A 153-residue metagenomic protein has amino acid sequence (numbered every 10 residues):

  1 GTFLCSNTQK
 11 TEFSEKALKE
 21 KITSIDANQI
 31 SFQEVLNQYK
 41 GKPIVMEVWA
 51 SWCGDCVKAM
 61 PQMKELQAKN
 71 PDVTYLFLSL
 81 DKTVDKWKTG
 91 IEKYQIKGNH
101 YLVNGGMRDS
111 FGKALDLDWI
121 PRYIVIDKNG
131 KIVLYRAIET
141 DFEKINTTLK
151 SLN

Functional and structural regions predicted by a protein language model:
G1-K21: N-terminal targeting signals for export/organelle localization
I22-I44, P61: A short beta-strand-turn-helix
K40, V48-E65: Conserved redox-active cysteine motifs that mediate thiol-disulfide chemistry, especially di-cysteine Cys-X(1-2)-Cys
K42, D72, K97-G98: A generic structural signal for alpha->beta connector loops
V45-M46, Y75: Hydrophobic beta-strand anchors of alpha/beta hydrolase catalytic cores
K58, I96, V103-K150: Thiol/disulfide oxidoreductase modules built on the thioredoxin-like
K58-Y94, M107-G112: Structural microenvironment flanking redox-active thiols in thiol-disulfide oxidoreductases
S79-K82, Y101, Y123: Nucleotide-sugar donor-binding/catalytic module of glycosyltransferases that assemble extracellular/cell-envelope
